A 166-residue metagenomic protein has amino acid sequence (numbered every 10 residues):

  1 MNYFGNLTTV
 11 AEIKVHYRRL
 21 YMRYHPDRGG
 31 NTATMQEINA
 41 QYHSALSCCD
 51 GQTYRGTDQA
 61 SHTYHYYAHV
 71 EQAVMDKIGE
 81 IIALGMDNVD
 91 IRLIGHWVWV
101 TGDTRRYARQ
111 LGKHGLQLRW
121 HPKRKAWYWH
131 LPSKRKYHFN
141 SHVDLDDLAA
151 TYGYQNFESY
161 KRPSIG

Functional and structural regions predicted by a protein language model:
M1-R28, E37-C48: N-terminal J-domain/J-like co-chaperone modules of DnaJ/Hsp40 proteins
M1-Y3, S44-L93: Post-J-domain flank of DnaJ/Hsp40 co-chaperones
N6, N31, V100: Charged, low-complexity surface patches
A11, T32-Q36, R105-R109: Generic alpha-helical secondary structure signal
Y17, Y24, Y42, Y54 (+2 more regions): Aromatic side chains
T32-Q41, A45-L46, W127-K134: Short, Lys/Arg-enriched alpha-helical microdomains
M35-Q36, G51-Q52, A149-A150: Juxtamembrane/interface motifs at transmembrane-helix termini
V70-G166: Accessory regions outside conserved functional cores
